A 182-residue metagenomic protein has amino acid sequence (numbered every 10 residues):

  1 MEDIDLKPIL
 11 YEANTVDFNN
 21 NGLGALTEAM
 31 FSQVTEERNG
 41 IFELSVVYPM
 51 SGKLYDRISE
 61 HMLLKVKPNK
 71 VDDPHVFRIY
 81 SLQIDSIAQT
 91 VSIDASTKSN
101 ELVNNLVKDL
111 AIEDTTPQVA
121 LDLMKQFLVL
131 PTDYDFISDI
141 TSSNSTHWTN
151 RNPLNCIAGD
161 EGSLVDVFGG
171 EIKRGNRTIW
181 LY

Functional and structural regions predicted by a protein language model:
M1-R57, S96-L102, P117: Juxtamembrane "anchor/assembly" segments of surface/extracellular structural proteins
E2-D17, P49-D85, A111-D133, G162 (+1 more regions): Short, acidic/charged, Gly/Pro-enriched secondary-structure junctions
P8, L44-V46, L64-V66, I79 (+3 more regions): Hydrophobic beta-strand residues in large extracellular and virion-surface proteins
S32-E37, Y80-I84, E171-K173: Short, exposed beta-strand/loop patches in secreted or surface proteins that constitute
F42, H75, Q89-V91, R177: Envelope-exposed proteins and targeting segments
S45, S81-K98: Short, solvent-exposed secondary-structure boundary/capping segments
D56-I58, I87-Q89, V103-N105: Short acidic, gly/pro-rich beta-turn/loop elements at beta-sheet edges and active-site/ligand-binding grooves
S96-Y182: Charged- and aromatic-enriched interaction segments used to assemble and dock large macromolecular complexes
